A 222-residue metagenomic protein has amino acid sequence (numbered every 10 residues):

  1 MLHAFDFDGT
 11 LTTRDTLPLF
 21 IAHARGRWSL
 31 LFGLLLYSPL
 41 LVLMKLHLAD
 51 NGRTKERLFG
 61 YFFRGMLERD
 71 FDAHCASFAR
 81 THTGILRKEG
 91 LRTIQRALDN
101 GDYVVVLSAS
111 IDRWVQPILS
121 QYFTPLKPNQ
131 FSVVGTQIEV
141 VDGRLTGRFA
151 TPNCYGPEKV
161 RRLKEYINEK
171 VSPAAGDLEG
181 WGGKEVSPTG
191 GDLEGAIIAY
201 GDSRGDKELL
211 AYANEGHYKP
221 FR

Functional and structural regions predicted by a protein language model:
M1-H47: Active-site neighborhood of HAD-like aspartate-dependent phosphohydrolases
L2, A73, R80-G180, E185 (+1 more regions): C-terminal cap/substrate-recognition subdomain and adjoining C-terminal extension of metal-dependent phosphatase-like
A4-F5, V42-L46, K55, D70 (+3 more regions): Generic preference for well-ordered secondary structure
G9, R27-L31, P39-L40, D72-A76 (+3 more regions): A generic short-segment signal for beta-strand/edge and adjacent turn/coil regions
R27-L30, A49, R69, K88-R92 (+1 more regions): Conserved alpha/beta cores of soluble small-molecule-handling proteins
P39-H47, G52-E68, S132-V133, Q137-I138: Short, compositionally biased "basic patch" segments
T54-E89: Metal-dependent phosphoesterase signature
